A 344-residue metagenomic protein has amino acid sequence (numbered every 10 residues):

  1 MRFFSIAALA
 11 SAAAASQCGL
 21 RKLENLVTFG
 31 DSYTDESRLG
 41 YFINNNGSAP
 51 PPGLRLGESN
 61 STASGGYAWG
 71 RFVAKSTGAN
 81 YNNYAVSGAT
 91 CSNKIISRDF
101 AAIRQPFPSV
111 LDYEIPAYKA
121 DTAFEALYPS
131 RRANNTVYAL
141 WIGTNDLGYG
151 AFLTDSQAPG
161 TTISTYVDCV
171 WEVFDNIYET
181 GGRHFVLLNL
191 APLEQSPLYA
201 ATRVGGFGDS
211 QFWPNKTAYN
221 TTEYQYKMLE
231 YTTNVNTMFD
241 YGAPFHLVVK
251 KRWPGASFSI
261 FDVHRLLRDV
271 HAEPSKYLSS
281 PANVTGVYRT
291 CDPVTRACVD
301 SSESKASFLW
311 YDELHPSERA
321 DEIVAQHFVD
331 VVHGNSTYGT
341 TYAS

Functional and structural regions predicted by a protein language model:
M1-L20, S344: Fungal secretory targeting signals
Q17-N93, E318, T337: Serine-esterase "nucleophile elbow" of acetyl-processing enzymes
G19-K22, A74-T77, Y128-N134, Y138 (+4 more regions): Extracellular/periplasmic catalytic domains that process cell-envelope and extracellular macromolecules
N25-F29, Y33-S37, N80-A85, T136-W141 (+7 more regions): Structural recognition of the beta-strand scaffold that forms the well-ordered cores of secreted hydrolase catalytic
F42-G57, Y149-I163, T202-Y226: A solvent-exposed, charged loop/short amphipathic helix patch at secondary-structure junctions
G53-D168: Conserved SGNH/GDSL esterase-like catalytic core that processes O-acyl groups on lipids and polysaccharides
F72-A79, V173-V186, E223-Y224, E230-I260: A structural motif corresponding to the C-terminal end of an alpha-helix and its immediate exit/capping segment
P192-Y226, F245, R252-H315: Mobile gating loops/cap/lid regions near enzyme active sites that modulate substrate access
